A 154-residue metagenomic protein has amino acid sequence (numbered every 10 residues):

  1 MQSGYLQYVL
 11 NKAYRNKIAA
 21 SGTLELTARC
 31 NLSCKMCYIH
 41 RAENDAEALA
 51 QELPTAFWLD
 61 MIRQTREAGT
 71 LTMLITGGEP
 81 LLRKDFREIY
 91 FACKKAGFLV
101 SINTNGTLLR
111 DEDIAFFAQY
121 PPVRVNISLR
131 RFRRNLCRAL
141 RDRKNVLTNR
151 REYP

Functional and structural regions predicted by a protein language model:
M1-R124: Conserved alpha-helical substructure of the radical SAM core
M1-S3, R133, R143: Short, structured coil/loop segments at alpha-helix boundaries
E43-A48, R133-L140: A short acidic, helix-capping loop that chelates divalent metal ions and anchors anionic groups
F57, E88, L136, N145-T148: An acidic, carboxylate-rich microenvironment
T107-L109, F132-N135: Short gly/pro/ser/thr-enriched loop/turn and capping motifs at secondary-structure boundaries
I127-L129: Conserved phosphate-donor/acceptor-positioning beta-strand/loop module used by diverse small-molecule
L140-P154: Glycine-rich S-adenosyl-L-methionine
